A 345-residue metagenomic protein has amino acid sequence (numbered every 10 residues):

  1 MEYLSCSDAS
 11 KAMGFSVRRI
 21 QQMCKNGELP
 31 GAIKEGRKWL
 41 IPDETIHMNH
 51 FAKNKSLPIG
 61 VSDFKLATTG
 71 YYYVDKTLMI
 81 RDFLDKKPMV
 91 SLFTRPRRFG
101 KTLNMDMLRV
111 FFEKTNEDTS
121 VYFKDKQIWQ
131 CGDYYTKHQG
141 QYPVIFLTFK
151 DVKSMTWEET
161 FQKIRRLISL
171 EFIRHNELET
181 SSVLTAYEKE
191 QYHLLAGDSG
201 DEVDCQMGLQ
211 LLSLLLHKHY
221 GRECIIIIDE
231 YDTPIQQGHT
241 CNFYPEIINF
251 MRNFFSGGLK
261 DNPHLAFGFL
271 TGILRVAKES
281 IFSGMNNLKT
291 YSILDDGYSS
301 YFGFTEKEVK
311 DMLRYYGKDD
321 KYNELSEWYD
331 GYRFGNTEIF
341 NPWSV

Functional and structural regions predicted by a protein language model:
M1-R19: Polyanion-binding surface elements
E2, R37-W39, P143: Short beta-strand micro-motifs in enzyme catalytic cores
C6, P30-A52: Short helix-start
S7, I20-Q21, L214, K310: Short glycine-/small-residue-rich flexible loop motifs, especially phosphate/cofactor-binding loops
G14-L40: Major-groove DNA-recognition helix of helix-turn-helix-type DNA-binding domains
A52-V345: Phosphate-binding site recognition
